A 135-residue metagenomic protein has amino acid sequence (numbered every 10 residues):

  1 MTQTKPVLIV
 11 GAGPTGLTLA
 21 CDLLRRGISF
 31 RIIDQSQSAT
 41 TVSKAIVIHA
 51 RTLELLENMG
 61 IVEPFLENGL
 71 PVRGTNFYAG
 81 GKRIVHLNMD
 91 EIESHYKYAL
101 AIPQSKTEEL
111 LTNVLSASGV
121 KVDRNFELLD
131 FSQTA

Functional and structural regions predicted by a protein language model:
T2-T15, R31: Beta1/beta-strand and adjacent pyrophosphate-binding region of the FAD-binding site in flavoprotein oxidoreductases
V10-G13, Q35, P103, R124: A secondary-structure boundary/capping signal
T15, S36, L129: Adenine-nucleotide cofactor-binding loop residues
T18: Cytochrome P450 catalytic-core helices
L24-K44: Glycine-rich FAD pyrophosphate-binding loop
S29-R31, V62, K121: Residue-level detector of anion-binding/catalytic polar loops
T41-S118, N125, L129-S132: Active-site-adjacent segment of FAD-dependent monooxygenases/related oxidoreductases
